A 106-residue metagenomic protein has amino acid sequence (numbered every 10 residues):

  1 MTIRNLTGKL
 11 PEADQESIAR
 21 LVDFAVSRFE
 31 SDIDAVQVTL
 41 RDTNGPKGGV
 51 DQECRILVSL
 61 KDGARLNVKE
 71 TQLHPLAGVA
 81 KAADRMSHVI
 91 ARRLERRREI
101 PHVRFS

Functional and structural regions predicted by a protein language model:
M1-S106: N-terminal, polar/charged subdomain of small-to-medium soluble alpha/beta proteins
